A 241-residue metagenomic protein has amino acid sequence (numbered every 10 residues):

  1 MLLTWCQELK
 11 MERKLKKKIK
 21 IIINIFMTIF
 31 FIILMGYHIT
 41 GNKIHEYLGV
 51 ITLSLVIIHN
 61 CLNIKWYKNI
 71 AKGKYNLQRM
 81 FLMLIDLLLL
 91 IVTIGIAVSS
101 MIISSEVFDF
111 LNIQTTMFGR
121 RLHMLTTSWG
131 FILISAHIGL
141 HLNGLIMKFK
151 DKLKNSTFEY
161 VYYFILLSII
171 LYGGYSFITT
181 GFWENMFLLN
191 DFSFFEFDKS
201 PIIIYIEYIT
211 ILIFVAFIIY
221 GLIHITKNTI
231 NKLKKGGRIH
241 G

Functional and structural regions predicted by a protein language model:
L2-G241: Membrane-embedded alpha-helical bundles that constitute the cytochrome b-like, heme-associated redox core of multi-pass
